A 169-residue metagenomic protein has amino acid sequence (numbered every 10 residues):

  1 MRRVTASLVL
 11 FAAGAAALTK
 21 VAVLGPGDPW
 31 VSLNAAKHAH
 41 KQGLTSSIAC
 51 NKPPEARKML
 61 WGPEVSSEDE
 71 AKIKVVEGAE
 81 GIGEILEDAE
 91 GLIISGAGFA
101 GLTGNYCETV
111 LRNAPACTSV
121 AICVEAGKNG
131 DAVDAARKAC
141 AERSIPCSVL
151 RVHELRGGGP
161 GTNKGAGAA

Functional and structural regions predicted by a protein language model:
M1-A17: N-terminal chloroplast transit peptides
T19-S66, A79-E87, G98-N105, P115-A121 (+1 more regions): Oxidoreductase cofactor-interface core, primarily capturing Rossmann-like NAD(P)-dependent enzymes
K74-V76: Conserved SAM-binding strand-loop segment of SAM-dependent methyltransferases
E90-I93: Short SAM/SAH-binding signature in class I
T109-V110: Amphipathic helical hotspot of TIR/SEFIR-family domains
